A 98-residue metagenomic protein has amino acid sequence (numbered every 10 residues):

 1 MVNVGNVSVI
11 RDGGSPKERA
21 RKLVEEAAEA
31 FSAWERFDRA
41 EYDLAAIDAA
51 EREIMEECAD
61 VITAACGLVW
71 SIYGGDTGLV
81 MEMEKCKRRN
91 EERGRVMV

Functional and structural regions predicted by a protein language model:
M1-V98: Flexible "arm" and connector segments at domain edges
